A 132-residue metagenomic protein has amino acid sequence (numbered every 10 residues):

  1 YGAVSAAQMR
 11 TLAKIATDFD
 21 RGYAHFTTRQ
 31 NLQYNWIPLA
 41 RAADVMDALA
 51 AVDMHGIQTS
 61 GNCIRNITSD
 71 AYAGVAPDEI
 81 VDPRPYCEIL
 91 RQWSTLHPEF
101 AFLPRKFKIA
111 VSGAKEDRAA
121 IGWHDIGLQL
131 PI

Functional and structural regions predicted by a protein language model:
Y1-I132: Small-residue-enriched alpha-helical segments and adjacent helix-cap loops that form tight helix-helix packing
